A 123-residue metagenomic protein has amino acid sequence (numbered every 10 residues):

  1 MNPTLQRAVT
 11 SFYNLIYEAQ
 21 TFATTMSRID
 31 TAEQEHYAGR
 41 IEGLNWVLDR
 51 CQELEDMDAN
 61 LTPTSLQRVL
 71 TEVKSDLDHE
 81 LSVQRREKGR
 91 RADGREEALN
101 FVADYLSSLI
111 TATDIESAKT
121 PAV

Functional and structural regions predicted by a protein language model:
M1-L5, L54-T62, S108-V123: Short intrinsically disordered terminal tails
T4-F22, R40-G43, T62-H79: Short amphipathic alpha-helical heptad-repeat segments
S11, F22, M26, I41 (+3 more regions): Compositionally biased non-globular segments, especially hydrophobic aliphatic-rich helices of signal peptides
I16, Q20-A23, N45-L48, Q52-E55 (+3 more regions): A structural signal for well-ordered alpha-helices, especially hydrophobic packing surfaces of coiled-coils
T24-H36, D56-N60, L81-E96: Charged, low-complexity interaction regions
E35-G39, G43, S65, V69 (+2 more regions): Alpha-helical oligomerization interfaces
K74-V123: Amphipathic alpha-helical binding modules
